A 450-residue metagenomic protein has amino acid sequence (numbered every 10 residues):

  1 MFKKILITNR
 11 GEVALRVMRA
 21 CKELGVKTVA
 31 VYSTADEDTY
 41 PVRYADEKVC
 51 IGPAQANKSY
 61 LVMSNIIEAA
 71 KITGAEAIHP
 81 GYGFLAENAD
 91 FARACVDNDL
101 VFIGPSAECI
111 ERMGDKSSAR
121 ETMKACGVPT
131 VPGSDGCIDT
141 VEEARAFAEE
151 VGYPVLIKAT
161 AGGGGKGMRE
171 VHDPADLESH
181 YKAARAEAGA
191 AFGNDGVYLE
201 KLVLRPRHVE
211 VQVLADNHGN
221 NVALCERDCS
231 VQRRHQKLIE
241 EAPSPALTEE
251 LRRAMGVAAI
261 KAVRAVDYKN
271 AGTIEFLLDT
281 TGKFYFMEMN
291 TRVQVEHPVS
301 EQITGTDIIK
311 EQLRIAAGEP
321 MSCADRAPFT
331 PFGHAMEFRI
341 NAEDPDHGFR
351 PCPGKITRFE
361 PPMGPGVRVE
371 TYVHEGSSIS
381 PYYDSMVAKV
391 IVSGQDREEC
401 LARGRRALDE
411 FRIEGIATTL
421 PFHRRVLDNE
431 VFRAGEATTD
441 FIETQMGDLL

Functional and structural regions predicted by a protein language model:
M1-A125, I138-A146: ATP-binding N-terminal substructure of ATP-dependent carboxylate-amine bond-forming enzymes
I7-V26, K48-V49, K71-T73, A89 (+6 more regions): ATP-dependent carboxylate activation and anion-phosphoryl transfer catalytic cores that bind Mg-ATP to form
N57-K58, I110, G167, H297-V299: A generic structural signal for short coil/turn motifs at secondary-structure boundaries
G133-S134: Conserved beta3 strand of the protein kinase N-lobe
F147-L156: Acidic/histidine-enriched active-site and ligand-binding environments that engage anionic O-linkages
A159: N-terminal nucleotide-binding beta1-loop-alpha1 segment
